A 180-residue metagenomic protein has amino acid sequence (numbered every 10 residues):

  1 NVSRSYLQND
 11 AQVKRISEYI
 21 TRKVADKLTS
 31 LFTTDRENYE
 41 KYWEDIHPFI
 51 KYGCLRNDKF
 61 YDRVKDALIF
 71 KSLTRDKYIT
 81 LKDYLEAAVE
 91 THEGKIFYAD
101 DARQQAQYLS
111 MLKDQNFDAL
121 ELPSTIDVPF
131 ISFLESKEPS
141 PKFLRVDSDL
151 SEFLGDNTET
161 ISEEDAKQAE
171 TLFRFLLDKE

Functional and structural regions predicted by a protein language model:
N1-E180: Conserved GHKL (Bergerat-fold) ATPase module
